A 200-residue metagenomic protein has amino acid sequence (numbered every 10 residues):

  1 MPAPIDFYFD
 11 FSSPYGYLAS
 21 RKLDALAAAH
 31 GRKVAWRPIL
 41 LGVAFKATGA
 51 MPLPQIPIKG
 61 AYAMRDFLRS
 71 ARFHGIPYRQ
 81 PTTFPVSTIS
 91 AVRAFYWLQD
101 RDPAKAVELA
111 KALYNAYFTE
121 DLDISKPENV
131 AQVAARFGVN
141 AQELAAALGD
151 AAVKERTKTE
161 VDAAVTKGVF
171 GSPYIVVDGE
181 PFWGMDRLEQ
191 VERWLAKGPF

Functional and structural regions predicted by a protein language model:
M1-I5, Q55-P57: Amphipathic repeat-derived elements
A3-D6, F11-R32, D100, A104 (+2 more regions): C-terminal cap of thioredoxin/glutaredoxin-like
F11, Y15-Y117: Structural alpha/beta surface segment adjacent to cysteine/selenocysteine redox centers across thiol/disulfide enzymes
